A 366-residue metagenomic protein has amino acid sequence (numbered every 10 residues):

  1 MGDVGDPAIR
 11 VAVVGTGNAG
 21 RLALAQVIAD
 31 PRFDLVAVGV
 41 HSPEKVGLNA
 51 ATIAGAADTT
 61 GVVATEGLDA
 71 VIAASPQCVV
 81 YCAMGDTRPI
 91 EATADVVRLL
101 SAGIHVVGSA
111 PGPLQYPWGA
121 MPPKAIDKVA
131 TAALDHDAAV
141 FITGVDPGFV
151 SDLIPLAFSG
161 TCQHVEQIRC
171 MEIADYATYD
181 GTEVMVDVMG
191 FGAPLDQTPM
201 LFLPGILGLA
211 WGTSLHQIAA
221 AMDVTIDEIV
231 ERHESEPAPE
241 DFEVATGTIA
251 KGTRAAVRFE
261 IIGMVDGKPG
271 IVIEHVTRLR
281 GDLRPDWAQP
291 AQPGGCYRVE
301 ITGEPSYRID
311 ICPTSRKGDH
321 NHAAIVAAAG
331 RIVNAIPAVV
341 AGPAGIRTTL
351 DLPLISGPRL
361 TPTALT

Functional and structural regions predicted by a protein language model:
M1-A102, D223, A324: N-terminal glycine-/serine-/threonine-rich beta1-alpha1-beta2 phosphate-ribose binding loop of Rossmann-like
V14, N18, L22, E66 (+8 more regions): Conserved active-site and cofactor/substrate-binding residues in soluble primary-metabolism enzymes
V14, S159-D286, Y297-V299, H322 (+1 more regions): Active-site-lining helix/loop region of Rossmann-like oxidoreductase modules
H41-P43, M84, I104, A110-L114 (+2 more regions): Short, ordered loop/turn segments at secondary-structure junctions
T93-A94, A102, A110-A138: Rossmann-fold NAD(P)-binding glycine/threonine-rich loop
F149-G160: Alpha-helical support elements that line or immediately flank enzyme active sites and cofactor-binding pockets
D282, A288-T366: C-terminal helical cap and adjacent loop that interface with cofactors, partners, or active-site loops
